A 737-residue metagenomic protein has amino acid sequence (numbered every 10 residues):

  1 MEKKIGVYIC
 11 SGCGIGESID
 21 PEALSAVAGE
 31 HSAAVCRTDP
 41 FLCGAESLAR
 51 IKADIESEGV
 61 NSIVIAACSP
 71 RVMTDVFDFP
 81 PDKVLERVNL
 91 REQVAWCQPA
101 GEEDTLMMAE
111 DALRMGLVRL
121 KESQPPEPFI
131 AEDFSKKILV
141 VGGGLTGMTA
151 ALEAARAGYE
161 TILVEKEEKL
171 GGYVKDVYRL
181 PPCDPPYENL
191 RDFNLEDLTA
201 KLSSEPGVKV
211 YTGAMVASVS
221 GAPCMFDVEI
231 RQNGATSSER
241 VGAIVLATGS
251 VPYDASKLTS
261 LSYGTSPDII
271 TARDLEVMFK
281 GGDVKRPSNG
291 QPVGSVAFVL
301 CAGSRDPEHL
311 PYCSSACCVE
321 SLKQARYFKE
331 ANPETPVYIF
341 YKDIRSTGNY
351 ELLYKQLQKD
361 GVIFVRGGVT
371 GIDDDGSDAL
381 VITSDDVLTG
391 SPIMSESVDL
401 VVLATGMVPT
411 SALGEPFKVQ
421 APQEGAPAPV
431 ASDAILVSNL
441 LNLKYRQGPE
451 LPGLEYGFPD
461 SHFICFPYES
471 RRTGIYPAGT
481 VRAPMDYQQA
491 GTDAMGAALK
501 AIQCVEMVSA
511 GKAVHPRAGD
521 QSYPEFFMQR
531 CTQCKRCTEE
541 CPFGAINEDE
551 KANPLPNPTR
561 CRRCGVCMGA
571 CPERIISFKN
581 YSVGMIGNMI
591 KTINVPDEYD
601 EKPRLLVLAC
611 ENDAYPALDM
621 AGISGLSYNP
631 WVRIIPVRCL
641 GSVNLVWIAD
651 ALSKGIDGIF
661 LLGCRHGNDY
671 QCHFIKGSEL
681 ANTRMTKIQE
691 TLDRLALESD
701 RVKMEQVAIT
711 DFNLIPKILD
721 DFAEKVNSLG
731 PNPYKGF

Functional and structural regions predicted by a protein language model:
M1-P603, Y615, S627-L640, D657-F660 (+4 more regions): Residues forming the flavin
V365-G367, V707-F737: C-terminal functional segments of enzyme domains
C610: Active-site core of glycosidic bond-cleaving carbohydrate-active enzymes
A621-I623: Short, surface-exposed acidic-centric catalytic microdomains
S642-S653: Thiamine diphosphate
